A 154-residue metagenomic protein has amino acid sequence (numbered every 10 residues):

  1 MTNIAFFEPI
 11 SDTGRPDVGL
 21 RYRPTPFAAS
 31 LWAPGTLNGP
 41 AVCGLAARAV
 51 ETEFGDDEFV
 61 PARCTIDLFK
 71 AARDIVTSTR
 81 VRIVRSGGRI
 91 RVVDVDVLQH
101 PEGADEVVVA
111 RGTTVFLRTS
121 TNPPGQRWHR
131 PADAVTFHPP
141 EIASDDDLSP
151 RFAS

Functional and structural regions predicted by a protein language model:
M1-S154: Terminal targeting signals and extreme-terminal segments of soluble enzymes
